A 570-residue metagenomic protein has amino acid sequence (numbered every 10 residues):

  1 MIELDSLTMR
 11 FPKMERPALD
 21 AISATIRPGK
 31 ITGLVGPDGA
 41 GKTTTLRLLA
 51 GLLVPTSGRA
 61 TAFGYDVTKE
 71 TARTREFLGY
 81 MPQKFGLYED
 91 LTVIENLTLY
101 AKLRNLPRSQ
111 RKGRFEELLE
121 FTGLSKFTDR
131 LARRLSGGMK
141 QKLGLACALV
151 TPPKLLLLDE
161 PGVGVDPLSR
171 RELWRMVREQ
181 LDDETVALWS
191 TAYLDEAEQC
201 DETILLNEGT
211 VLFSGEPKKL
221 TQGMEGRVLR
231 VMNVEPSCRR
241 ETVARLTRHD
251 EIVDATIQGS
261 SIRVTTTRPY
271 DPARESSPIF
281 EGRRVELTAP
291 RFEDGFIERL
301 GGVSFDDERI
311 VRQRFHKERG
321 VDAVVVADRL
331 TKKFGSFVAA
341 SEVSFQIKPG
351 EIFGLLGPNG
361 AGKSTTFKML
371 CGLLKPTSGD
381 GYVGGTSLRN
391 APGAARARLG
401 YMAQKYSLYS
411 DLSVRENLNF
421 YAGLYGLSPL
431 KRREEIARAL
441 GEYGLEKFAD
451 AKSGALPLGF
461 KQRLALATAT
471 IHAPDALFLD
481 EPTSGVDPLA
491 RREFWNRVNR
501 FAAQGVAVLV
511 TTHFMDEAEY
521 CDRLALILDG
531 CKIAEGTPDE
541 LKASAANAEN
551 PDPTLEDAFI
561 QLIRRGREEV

Functional and structural regions predicted by a protein language model:
M1, M9-A21, T71, R319-V324 (+3 more regions): A short, flexible loop at the N-terminus of ABC-type nucleotide-binding domains that lies
G58-K69, R73-T74, G379-S387, A394-A395: Conserved ABC transporter NBD signature motif
T98, K102, S109-F127, N419 (+2 more regions): Conserved ABC ATPase "signature" region
L131-L135, D411, K452-G459: Conserved ABC ATPase signature
L156-E160, L477-D480: Catalytic Walker B motif of ABC-type/P-loop ATPase nucleotide-binding domains
